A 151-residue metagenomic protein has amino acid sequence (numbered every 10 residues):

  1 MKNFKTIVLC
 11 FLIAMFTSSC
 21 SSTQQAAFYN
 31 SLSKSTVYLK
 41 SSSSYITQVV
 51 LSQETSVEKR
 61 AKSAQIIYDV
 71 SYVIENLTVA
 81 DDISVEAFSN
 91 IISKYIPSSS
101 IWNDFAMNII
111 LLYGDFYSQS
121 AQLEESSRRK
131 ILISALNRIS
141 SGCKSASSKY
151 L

Functional and structural regions predicted by a protein language model:
M1-S22: Sec-dependent bacterial lipoprotein signal peptides
C20-L151: Cationic, hydrophobic amphipathic alpha-helical membrane-interacting segments
